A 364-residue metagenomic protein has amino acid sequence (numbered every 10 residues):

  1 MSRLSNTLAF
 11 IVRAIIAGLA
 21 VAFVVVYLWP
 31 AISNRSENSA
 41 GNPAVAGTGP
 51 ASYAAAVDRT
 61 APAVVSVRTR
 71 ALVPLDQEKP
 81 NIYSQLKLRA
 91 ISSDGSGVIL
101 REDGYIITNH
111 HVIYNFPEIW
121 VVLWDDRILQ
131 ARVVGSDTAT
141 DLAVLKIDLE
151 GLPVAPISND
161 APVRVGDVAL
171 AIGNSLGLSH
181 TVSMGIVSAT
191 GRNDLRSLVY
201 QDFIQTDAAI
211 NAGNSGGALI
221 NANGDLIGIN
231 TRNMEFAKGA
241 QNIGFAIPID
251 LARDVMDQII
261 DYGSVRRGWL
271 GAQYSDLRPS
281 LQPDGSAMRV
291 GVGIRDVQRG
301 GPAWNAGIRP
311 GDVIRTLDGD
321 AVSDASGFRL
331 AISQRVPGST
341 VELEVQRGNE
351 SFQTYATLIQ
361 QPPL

Functional and structural regions predicted by a protein language model:
S2-A17, F23-V290, R295-R299, W304-A306 (+4 more regions): Serine-dependent protease modules
G311: Conserved catalytic motifs of ABC-family nucleotide-binding domains
L317-G319: Short strand-turn-strand beta-turns centered on an Asx-Gly dipeptide
